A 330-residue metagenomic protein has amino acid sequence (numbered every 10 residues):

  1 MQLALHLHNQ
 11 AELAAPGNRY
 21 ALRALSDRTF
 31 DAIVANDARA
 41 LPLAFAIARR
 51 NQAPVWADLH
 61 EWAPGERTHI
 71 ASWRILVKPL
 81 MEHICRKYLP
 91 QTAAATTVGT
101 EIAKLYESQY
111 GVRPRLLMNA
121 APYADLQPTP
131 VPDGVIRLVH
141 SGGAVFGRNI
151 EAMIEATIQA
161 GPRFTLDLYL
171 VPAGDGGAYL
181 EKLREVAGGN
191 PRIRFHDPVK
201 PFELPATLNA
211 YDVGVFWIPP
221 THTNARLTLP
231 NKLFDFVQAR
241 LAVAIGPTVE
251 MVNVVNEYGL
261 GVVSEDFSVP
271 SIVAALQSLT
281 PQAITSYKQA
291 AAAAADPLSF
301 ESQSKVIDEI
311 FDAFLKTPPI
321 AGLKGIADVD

Functional and structural regions predicted by a protein language model:
Q2-D27, P42, A46-R50, A63-P64 (+2 more regions): Membrane-proximal helix-turn-helix segments that form the acceptor-binding/catalytic region of lipid-linked
A48-E66, R115: Active-site proximal beta-strand in glycosyltransferases
T96, P130-R148, M153-I158, D167: Conserved donor-binding/catalytic core segment of Leloir-type glycosyltransferases
E101, A120: Carbohydrate-associated surface elements
V135, L170, L180-L208: Nucleotide-activated donor-binding/catalytic signature segment of Leloir-type glycosyltransferases, i.e., the conserved
R148, P198-T207, G214-F234, A244-N253: Nucleotide-sugar-dependent
V252-A275: Change "using UDP/GDP/dTDP sugars" to "using nucleotide sugars
F267-I272, T280-D312: A charged, aromatic-enriched C-terminal amphipathic alpha-helix characteristic of glycosyltransferases across folds
